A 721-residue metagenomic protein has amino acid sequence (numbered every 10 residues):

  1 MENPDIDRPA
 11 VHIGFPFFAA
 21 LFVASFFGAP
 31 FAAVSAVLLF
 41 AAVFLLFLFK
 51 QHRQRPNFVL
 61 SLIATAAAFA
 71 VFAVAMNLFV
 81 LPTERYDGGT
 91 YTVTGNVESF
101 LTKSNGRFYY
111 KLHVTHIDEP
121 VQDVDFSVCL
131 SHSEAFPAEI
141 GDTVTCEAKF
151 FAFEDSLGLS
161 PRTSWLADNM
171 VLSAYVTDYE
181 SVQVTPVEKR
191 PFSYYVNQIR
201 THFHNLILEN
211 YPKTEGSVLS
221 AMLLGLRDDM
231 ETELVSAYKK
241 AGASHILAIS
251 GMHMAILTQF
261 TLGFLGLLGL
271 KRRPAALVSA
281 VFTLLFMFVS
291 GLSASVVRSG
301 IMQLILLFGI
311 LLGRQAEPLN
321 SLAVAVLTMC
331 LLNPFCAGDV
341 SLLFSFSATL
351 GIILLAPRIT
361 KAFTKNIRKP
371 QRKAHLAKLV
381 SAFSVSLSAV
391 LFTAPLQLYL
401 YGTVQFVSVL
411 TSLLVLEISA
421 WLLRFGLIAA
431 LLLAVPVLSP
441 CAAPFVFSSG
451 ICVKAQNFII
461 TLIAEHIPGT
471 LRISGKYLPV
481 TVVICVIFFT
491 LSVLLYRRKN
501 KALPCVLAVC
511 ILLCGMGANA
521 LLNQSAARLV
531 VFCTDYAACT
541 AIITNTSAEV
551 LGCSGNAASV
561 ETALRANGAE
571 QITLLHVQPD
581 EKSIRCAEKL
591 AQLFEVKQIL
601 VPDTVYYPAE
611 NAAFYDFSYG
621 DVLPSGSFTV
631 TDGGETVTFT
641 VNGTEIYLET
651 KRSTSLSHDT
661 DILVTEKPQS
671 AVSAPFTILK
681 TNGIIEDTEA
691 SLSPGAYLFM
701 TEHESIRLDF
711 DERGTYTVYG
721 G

Functional and structural regions predicted by a protein language model:
M1-F26, G309, I428-A443, G450-T461: Hydrophobic alpha-helical segments
M1-R85, L478-T481, V493-L494, Y719: N-terminal leader/targeting segments
E2-N3, F69-H245, T562, T604 (+1 more regions): Membrane-interface helix/helix-cap signal primarily in integral membrane proteins
A20, G95, S341, T393 (+2 more regions): Residue-level signal for inorganic ion chemistry
N96, F108, T115-P120, S133-K149 (+4 more regions): Non-globular, low-confidence helical/coil segments that flank catalytic cores
A174, E231-S408, F425, G475-Q524: Hydrophobic alpha-helical transmembrane segments in multi-pass membrane proteins
E188-N197, L400-T403, L438-P444: Short, membrane-interfacial amphipathic segments enriched in basic
Y195-Q198, H202, L206, V409 (+7 more regions): Low-complexity, intrinsically disordered, cysteine-poor segments enriched in small/polar and charged residues
